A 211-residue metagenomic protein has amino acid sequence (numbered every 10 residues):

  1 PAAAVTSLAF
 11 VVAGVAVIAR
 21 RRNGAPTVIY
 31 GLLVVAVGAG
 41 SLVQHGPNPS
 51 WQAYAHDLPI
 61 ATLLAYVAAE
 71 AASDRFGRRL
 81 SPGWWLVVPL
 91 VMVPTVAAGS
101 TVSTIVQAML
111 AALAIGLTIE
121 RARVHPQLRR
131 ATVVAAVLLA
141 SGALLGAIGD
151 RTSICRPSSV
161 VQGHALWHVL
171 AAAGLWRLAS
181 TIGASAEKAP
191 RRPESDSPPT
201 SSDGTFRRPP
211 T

Functional and structural regions predicted by a protein language model:
P1-E187, G204, P210: Multi-pass alpha-helical transmembrane bundles in non-GPCR membrane proteins that perform intramembrane catalysis
A179, P198-P199: Periodic, rod-like helical contexts
A189-R191, S197: Positively charged N-terminal leader segments that act as targeting/secretion signals
